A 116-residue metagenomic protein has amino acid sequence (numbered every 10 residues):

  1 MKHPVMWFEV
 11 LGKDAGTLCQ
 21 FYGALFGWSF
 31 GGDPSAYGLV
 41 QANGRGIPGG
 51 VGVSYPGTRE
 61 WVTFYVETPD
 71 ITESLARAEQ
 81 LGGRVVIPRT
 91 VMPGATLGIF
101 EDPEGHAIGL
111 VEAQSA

Functional and structural regions predicted by a protein language model:
M1-C19, G46, V62-F64, Q114-A116: N-terminal beta-strand motif that seeds the catalytic metal site of vicinal oxygen chelate
H3-M6, V10, L75-A76, L81-A116: Vicinal oxygen chelate
D14-A15, P69-T72: Helix N-cap motif at beta-to-alpha junctions
Y22: Catalytic core of tubulin tyrosine ligase-like
G27-W61, A107-E112: Conserved short beta-strand elements that form part of the metal-binding/catalytic scaffold of enzyme active sites
P48, Y55-G57, T72, V85-V86 (+1 more regions): Mobile acidic interaction elements
E60-T63, E73: Small beta-barrel nucleic-acid-binding modules, principally OB-folds
